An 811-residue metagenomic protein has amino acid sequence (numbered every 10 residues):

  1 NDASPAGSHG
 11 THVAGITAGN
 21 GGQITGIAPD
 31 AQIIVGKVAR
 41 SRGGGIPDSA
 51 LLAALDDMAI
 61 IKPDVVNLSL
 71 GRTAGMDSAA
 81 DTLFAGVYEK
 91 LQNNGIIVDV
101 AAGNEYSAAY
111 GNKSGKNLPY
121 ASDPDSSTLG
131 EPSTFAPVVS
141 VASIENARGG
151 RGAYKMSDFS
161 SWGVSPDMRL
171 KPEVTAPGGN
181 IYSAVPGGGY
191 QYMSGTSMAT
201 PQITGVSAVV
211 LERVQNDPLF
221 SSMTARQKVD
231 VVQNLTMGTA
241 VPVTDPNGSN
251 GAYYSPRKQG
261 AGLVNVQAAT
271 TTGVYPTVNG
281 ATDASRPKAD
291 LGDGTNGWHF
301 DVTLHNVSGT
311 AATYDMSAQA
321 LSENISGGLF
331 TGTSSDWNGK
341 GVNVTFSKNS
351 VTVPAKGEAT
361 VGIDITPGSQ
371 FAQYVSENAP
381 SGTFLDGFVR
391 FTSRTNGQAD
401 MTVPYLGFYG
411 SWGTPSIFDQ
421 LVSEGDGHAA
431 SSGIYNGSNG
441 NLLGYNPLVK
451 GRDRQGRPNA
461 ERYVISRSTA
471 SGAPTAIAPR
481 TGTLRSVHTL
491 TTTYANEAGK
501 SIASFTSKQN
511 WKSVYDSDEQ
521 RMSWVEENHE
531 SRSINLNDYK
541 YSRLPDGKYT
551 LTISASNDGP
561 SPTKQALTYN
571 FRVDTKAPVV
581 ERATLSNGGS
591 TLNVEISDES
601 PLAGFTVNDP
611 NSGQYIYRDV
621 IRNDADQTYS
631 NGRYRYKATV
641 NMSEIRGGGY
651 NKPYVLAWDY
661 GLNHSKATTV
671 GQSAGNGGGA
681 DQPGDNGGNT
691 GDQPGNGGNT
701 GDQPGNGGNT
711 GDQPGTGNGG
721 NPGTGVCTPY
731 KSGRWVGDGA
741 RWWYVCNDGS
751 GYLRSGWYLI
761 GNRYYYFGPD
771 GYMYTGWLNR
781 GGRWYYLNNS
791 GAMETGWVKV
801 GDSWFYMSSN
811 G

Functional and structural regions predicted by a protein language model:
N1, S127-A208: Extracellular S/T/G-rich loop segment that most often corresponds to the catalytic His/Ser-adjacent loop
N1-P47, I61-D64, Q92-G95, A108 (+3 more regions): Subtilisin-like serine protease catalytic core
A14-T17, I34-R40, D64, T175-N250 (+2 more regions): Hydrolase catalytic cores
N20, V38-F135, P166-R169, P186-Q202: Substrate-binding/access-modulating region of protease and related hydrolase catalytic domains
V65-N67, V174, E212-D301, H305-S308 (+1 more regions): C-terminal subdomain of the subtilisin-like protease fold in secreted/lumenal serine endopeptidases
K155-S160, V266-G309, P415-T469: Beta-sheet-dominated interaction scaffolds and their linkers
F408, D426, G559-V579, D659 (+1 more regions): Flexible, low-complexity linkers/stalks enriched in Thr/Pro that connect modular domains
A680-G684, G688-G811: Extracellular adhesion/carbohydrate-binding repeat motifs centered on closely spaced tryptophans
